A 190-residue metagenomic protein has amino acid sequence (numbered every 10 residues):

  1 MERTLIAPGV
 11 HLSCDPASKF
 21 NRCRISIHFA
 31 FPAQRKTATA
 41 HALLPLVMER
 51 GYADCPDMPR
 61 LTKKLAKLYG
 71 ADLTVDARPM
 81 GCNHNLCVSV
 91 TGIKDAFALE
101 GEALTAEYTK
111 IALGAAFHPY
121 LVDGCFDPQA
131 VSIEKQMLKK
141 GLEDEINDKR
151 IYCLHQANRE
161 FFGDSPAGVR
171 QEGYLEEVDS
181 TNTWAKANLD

Functional and structural regions predicted by a protein language model:
M1-G9: Short, Gly/Pro- and small/polar-rich lid/capping loops
S13-D15, N21-K36, H41, M58-A116 (+2 more regions): M16 family metallopeptidases and their MPP-like homologs
A42-E49: Active-site SXXK
G51-D54, A96-L99, H118-D127: Short, polar/flexible loop-turn hinges at active-site or ligand-entry regions and domain interfaces
L61, V131, T183-K186: Hydrophobic/aromatic residues in well-formed alpha-helices
Q129-S132, Q136: An alpha-helix initiation/capping motif
D148: Active-site-adjacent helix/loop patches that line small-molecule binding or acyl-intermediate pockets
L154, E176-D190: Non-catalytic, conformational "gating/processing" segments within enzyme and secreted inhibitor domains
